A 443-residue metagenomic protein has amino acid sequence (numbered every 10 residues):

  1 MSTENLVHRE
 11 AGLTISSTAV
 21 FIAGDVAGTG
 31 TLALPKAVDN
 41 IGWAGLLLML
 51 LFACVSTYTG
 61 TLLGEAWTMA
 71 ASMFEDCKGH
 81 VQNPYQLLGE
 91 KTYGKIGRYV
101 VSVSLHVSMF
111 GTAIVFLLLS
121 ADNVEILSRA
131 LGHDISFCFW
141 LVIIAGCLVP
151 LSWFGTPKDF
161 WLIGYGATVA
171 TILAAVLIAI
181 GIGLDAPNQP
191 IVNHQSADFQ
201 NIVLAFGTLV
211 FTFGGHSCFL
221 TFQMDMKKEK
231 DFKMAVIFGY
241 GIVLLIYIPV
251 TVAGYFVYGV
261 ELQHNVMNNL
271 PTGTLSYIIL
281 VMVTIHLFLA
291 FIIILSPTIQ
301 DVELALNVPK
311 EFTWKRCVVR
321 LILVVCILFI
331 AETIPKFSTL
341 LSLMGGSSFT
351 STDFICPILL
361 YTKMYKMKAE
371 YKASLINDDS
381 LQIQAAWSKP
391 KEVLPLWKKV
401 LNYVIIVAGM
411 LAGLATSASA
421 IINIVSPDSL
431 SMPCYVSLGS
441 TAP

Functional and structural regions predicted by a protein language model:
T3-A11, S16, W67-L105, M109 (+5 more regions): Membrane-interfacial loop- and helix-cap regions that link adjacent transmembrane helices in polytopic membrane proteins
I15-A23, A27, T31-L34, L47 (+2 more regions): Residue-level signal for short hydrophobic patches within transmembrane helices of multi-pass membrane transporters
T29, A53-E65, I144-W153: Central hydrophobic cores of alpha-helical transmembrane segments in multi-pass inner-membrane proteins across all
P35-G79: Extracellular loop-to-transmembrane helix junctions
A37, P150-F154, F329-P335: Hydrophobic alpha-helical transmembrane segments
V149-P157, Q223-M224: C-terminal ends of transmembrane helices
V404-A418: Single-pass alpha-helical transmembrane segments
